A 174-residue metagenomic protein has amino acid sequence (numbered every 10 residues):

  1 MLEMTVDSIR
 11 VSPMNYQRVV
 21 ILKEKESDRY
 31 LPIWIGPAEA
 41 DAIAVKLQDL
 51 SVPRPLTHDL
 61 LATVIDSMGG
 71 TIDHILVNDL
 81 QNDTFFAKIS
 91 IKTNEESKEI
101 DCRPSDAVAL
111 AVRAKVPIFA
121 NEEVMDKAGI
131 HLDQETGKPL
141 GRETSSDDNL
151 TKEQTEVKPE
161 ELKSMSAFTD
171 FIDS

Functional and structural regions predicted by a protein language model:
M1-S174: Divalent-cation
